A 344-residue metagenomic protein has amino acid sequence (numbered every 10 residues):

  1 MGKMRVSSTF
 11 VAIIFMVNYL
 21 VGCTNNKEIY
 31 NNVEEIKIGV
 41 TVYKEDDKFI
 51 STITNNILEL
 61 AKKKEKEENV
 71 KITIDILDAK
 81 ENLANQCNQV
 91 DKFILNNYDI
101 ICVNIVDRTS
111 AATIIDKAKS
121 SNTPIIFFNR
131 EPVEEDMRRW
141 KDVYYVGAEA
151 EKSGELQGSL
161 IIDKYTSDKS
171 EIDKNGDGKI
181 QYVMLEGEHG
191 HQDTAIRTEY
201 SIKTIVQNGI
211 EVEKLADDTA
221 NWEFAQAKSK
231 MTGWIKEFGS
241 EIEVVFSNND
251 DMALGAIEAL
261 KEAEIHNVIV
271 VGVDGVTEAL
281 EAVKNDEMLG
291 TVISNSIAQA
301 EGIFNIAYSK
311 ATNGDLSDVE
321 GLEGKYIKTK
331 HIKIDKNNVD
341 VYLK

Functional and structural regions predicted by a protein language model:
V21-G22: C-terminal motif of bacterial Sec signal peptides marking the signal peptidase cleavage site
E34, E45, G178-H189, A298-K344: Hinge/cleft segment of the Venus flytrap/periplasmic-binding protein
K37-L60, K64, D75-C87, N96-Y98 (+3 more regions): Extracytoplasmic "Venus flytrap"
F49-E65, S153-Q157, Q192-E211, Q226 (+2 more regions): Short, solvent-exposed amphipathic alpha-helices that sit in or adjacent to ligand/effector-binding or catalytic
K63-A79, M184, V206-A220, F224: Short beta-strand elements in bilobed, periplasmic/extracellular small-molecule ligand-binding domains
V103-S120, I125, S201, E213-L280: Hydrophobic alpha-helical
I114-K152, E171-G178, V276-K284, M288-L289: Flexible loop/hinge segments that line or gate small-molecule binding clefts
Y145-D177, A227, V276-A279, N295-G314: Hydrophobic alpha-helical segments within soluble ligand-binding/sensing domains
